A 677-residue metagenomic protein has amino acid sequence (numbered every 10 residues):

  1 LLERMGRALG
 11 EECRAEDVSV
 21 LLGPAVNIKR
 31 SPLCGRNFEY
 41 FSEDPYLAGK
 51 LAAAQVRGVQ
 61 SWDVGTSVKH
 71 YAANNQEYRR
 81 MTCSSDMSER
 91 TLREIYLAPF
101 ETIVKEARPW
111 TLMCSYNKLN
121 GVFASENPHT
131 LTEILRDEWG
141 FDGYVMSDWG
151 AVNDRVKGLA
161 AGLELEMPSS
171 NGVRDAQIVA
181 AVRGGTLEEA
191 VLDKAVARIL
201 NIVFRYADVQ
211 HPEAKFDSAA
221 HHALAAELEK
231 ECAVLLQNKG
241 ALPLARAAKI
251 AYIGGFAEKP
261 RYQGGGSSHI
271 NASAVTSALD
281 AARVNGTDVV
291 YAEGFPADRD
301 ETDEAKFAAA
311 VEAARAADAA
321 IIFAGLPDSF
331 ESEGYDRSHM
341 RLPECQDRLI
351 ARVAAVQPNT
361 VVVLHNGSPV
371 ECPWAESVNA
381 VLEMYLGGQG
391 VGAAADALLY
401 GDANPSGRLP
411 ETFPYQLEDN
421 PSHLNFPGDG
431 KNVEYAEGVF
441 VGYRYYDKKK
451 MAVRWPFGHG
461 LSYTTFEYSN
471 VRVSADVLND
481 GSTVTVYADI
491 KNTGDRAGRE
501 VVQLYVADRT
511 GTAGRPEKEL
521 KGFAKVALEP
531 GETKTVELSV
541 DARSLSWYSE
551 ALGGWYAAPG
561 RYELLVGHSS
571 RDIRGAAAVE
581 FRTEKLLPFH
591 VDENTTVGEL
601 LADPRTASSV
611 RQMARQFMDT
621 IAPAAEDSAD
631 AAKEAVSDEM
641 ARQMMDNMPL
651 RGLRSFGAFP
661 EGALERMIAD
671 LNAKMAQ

Functional and structural regions predicted by a protein language model:
L1, D44, N127, D336 (+7 more regions): Short, solvent-exposed helix-helix connector turns and helix-capping sites enriched in acidic/polar residues
L1-S546, R561-V566, S570: Glycoside hydrolase catalytic-domain context in secreted enzymes
K249, D318, Y562, S608 (+2 more regions): Polar low-complexity intrinsically disordered regions
A355, G442, S462-Y463, D495-A497 (+3 more regions): In a subset of proteins, long, contiguous C-terminal domains/tails are tracked
D541-K585: Terminal connector regions
R582-A602: Low-complexity, Pro/Ser/Thr- and charge-rich linker/hinge segments at domain boundaries
T595-R666: Conserved, compact domain cores that house catalytic/ligand-binding motifs in diverse enzymes and effector modules
